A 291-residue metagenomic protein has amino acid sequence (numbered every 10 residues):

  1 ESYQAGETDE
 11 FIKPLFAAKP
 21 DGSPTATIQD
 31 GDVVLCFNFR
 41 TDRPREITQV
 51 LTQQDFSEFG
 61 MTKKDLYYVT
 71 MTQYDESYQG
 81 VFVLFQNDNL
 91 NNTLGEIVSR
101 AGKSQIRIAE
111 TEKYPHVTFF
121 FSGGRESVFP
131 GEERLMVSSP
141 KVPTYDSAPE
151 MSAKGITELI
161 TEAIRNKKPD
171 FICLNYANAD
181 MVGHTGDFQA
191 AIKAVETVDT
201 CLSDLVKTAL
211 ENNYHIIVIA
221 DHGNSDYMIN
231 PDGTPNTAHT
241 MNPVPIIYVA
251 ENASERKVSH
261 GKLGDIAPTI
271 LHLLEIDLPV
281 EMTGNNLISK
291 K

Functional and structural regions predicted by a protein language model:
E1-K291: Feature captures the catalytic ectodomains and active-site-proximal regions of enzymes that hydrolyze or transfer
